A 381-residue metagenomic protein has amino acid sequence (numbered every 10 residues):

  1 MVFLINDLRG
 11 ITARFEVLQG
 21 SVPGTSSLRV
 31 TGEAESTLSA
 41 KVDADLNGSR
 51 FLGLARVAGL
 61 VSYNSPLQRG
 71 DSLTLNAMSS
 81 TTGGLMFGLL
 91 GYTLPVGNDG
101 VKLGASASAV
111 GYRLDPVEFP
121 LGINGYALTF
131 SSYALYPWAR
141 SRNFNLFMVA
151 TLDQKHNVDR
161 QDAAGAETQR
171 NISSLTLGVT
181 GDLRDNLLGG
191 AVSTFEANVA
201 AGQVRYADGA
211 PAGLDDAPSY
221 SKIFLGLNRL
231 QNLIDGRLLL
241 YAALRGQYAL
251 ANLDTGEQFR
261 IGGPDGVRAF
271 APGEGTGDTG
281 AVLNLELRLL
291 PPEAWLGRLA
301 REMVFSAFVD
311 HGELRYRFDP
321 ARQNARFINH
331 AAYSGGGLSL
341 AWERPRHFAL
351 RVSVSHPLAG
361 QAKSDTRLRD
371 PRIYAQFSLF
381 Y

Functional and structural regions predicted by a protein language model:
M1-G104, R140: Outer-membrane beta-barrel initiation region
A13, L38-A40, L67-L73, N98-L103 (+6 more regions): Repeated loop/turn-to-beta-strand initiation elements of outer-membrane beta-barrel proteins
V17, V42-L46, L75-S79, A105-G111 (+7 more regions): Transmembrane beta-barrel strands of outer-membrane/channel proteins
G24, G53-V57, G84-G88, Y126-F130 (+7 more regions): Residues that define the transmembrane beta-barrel architecture of outer-membrane proteins
L28, G59-V61, L90-Y92, S132 (+9 more regions): Membrane-embedded beta-strands of outer-membrane beta-barrel proteins, especially the hydrophobic/small aromatic
V61, W342, H347, R369-Y381: Outer-membrane beta-barrel "beta-signal"
G83-L183, L187: Transmembrane beta-barrel wall of Gram-negative outer-membrane proteins
V158-Q323, D365: C-terminal outer-membrane beta-barrel translocator/porin domains of Gram-negative envelope proteins and their
